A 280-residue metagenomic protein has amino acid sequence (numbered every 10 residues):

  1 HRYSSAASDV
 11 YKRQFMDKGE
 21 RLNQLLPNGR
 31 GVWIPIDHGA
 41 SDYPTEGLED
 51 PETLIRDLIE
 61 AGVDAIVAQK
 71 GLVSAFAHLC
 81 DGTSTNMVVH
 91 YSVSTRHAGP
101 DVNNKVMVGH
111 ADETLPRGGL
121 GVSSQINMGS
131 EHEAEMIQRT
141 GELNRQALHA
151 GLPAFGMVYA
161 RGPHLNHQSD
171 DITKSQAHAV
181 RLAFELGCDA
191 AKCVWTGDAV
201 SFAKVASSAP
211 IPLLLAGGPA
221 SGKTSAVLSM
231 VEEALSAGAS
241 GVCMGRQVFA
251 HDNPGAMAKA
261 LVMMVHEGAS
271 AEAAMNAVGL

Functional and structural regions predicted by a protein language model:
H1-Y11: Single conserved hydrophobic/aromatic residue that forms the stacking wall/gate of nucleotide- or nucleobase-binding
V10-R13, G19-N28: Active-site loops and adjacent core secondary-structure elements that bind or stabilize anionic groups
Q24, G241, M263-M264: Structured C-terminal cap/extension of enzyme domains
G31-W33, G39-I66, V73-S74, H78 (+5 more regions): Alpha/beta enzyme core
A216-G217, M244: Thr-Gly-centered strand-to-loop micro-motif
L235, F249-L280: C-terminal helical cap(s) of enzyme catalytic domains, especially alpha/beta-barrels
S240-F249: Short acidic/histidine-rich active-site segments
